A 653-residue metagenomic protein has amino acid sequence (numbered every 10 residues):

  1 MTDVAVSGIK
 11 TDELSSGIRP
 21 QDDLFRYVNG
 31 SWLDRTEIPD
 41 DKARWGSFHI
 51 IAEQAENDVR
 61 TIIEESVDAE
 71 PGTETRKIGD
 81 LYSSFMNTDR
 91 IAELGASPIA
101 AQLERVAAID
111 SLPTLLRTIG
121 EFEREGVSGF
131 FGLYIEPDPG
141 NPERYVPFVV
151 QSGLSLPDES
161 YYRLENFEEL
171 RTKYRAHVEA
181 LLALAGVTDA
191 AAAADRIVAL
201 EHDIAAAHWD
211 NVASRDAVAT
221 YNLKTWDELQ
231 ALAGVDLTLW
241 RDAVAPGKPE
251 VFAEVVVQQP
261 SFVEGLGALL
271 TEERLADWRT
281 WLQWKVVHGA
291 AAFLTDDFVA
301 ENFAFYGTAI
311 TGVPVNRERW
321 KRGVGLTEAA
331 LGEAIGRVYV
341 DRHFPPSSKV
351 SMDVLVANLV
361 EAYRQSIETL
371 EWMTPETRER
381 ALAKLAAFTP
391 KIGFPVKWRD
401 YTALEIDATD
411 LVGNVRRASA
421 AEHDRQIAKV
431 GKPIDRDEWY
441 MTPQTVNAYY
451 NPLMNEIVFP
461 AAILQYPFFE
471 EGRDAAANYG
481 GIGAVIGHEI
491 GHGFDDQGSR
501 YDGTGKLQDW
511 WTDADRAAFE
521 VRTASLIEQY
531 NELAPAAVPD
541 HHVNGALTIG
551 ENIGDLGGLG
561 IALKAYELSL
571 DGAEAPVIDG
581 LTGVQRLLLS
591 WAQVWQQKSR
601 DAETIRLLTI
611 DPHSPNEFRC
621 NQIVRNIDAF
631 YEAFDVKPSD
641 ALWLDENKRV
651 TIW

Functional and structural regions predicted by a protein language model:
T2, L237, V256, P260 (+4 more regions): Intrinsically disordered, low-complexity linker/terminal regions across diverse proteins
T2-A5, S15-D22, Y27-R90: Active-site-surrounding "flap" and adjacent substrate/cofactor-binding loops of secreted or lumenal enzymes, prototyped
E13-D34, Y161-L182, I549, L556-I561: Hydrophobic/aromatic-rich, well-ordered segments within soluble, folded domains that form packed cores
V28-W32, T36, A55, I63-E70 (+23 more regions): Sec/Tat-exported extracytoplasmic proteins
R35-P39, Y134, D158-S160, H208-W209 (+3 more regions): Short, solvent-exposed loop/turn and secondary-structure capping segments
D41-I63, A190-A207, N478-A484, D579-G580 (+1 more regions): Short secondary-structure subsegments characteristic of cysteine-rich extracellular domains
K42, P71-K77, V187-I197, V212-A219 (+3 more regions): Short, glycine/acidic-rich hinge or "gate" loops at secondary-structure transitions that mediate conformational
E65-N358: Noncatalytic, helix-rich "gating/capping" subdomain that lines the substrate-entry/channel surface of large enzyme
